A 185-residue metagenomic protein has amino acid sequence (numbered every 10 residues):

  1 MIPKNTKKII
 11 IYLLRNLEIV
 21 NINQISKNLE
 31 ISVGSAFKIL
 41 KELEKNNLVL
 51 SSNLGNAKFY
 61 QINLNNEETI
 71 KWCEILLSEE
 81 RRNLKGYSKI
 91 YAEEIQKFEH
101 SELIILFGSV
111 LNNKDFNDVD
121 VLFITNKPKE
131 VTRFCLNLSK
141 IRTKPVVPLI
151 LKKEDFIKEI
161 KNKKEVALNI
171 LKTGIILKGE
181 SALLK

Functional and structural regions predicted by a protein language model:
M1-H100, L111-F116, T125-K185: Catalytic core of pol beta-like nucleotidyltransferases
S101-F107: Short acidic amphipathic segments
